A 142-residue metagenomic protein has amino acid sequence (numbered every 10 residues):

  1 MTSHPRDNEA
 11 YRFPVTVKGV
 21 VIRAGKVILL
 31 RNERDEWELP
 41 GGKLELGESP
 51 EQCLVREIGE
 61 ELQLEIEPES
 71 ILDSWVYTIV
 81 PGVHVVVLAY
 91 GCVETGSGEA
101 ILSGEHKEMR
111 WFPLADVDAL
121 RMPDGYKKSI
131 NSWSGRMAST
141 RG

Functional and structural regions predicted by a protein language model:
M1-K18, A24: Acidic, metal-coordinating catalytic segment for phosphate/diphosphate chemistry, firing primarily on the Nudix
V15-V17, G25, V86-L88, K107: Change "...and in nucleic-acid phosphodiester-cleaving endonucleases..." to "...and in nucleic-acid processing enzymes
G19, I71, Y90-C92: A structural signal for short, well-ordered beta-strand segments
V21, L29, C92-E94, W111: Conserved hydrophobic "DFG−1" position in protein kinase catalytic cores
I22-E60: Conserved Nudix-box catalytic region and its N-terminal flanking loop in Nudix hydrolases and closely related
L64-S74: A short coil-to-beta-strand element that immediately follows conserved catalytic motifs
V76-E99: Active-site-adjacent beta-strand/loop module that shapes the phosphate/pyrophosphate-binding cleft
G91, I101-W133: NUDIX/MutT-family hydrolases
